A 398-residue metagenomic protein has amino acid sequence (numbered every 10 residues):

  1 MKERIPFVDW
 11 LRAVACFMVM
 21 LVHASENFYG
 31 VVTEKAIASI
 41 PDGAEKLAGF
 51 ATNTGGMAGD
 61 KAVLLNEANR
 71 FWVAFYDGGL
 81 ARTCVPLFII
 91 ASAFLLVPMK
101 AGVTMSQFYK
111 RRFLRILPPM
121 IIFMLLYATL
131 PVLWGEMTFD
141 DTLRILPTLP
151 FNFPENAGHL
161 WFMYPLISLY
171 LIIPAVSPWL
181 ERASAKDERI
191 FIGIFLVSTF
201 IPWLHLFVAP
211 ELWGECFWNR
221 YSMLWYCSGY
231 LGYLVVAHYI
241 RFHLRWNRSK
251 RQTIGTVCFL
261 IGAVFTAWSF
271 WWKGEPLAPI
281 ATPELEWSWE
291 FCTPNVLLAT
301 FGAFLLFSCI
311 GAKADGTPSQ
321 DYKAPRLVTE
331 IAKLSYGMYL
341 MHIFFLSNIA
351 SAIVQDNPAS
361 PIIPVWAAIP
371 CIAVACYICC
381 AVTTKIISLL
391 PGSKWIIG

Functional and structural regions predicted by a protein language model:
M1-F200, D356-G398: Membrane-cytosol interface segments of multi-pass membrane proteins, especially ER/Golgi lipid-handling enzymes
M1-K2, M99-Q107, P178-D187, R241-I254 (+2 more regions): Membrane-interface junctions at the ends of membrane-embedded or membrane-associated helices
F17, L21-A24, M124, G193-F207 (+3 more regions): Aromatic-anchored segments of alpha-helical transmembrane domains
N27-A38, V132-D140, L204-E211, F270-P279 (+2 more regions): Membrane-helix interface motif
W72-V85, P150-P165, L206-Y233, A267-G302: Interfacial loop-to-helix transition and helix-capping segments at the boundaries of transmembrane helices
S92-L96, S168, I172, V176-W179 (+4 more regions): Transmembrane alpha-helical segments
L212, N219, G274-W287, S319-K323 (+1 more regions): Extracellular/periplasmic helix-loop-helix junctions in multi-pass membrane proteins
W246-T329, I363: Alpha-helical transmembrane segments and terminal signal-anchor/GPI-anchor hydrophobic tails, characterized by long
